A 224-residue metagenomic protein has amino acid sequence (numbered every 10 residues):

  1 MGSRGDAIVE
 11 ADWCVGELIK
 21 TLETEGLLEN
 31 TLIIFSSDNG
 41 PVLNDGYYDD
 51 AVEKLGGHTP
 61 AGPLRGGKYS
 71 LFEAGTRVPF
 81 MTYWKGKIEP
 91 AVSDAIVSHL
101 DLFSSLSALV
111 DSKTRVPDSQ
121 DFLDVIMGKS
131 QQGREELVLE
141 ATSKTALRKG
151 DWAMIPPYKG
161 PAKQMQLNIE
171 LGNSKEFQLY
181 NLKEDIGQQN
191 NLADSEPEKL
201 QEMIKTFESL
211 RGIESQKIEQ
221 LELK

Functional and structural regions predicted by a protein language model:
M1-D6, V42-L43, Y48-A51, E219: Active-site His/acidic residue clusters
S3-D6, E10-E17, G26, T59 (+6 more regions): Extracytoplasmic/secreted proteins, especially bacterial periplasmic and envelope-associated proteins
I8, V15, L32-S37, F80-M81 (+3 more regions): Beta-strand elements within well-structured catalytic alpha/beta cores of enzymes that handle phosphate/sulfate esters
E10-Y48: Metal-dependent active-site segment of extracytoplasmic phospho-/sulfohydrolases and closely related
L27-I33, R77-V78, Q132-E135, K149-W152 (+1 more regions): Loop/turn elements at helix/coil->beta-strand transitions in domains of secreted/extracellular proteins
F35-L43, L139-S143, I213-K224: Short, solvent-exposed turn/loop segments enriched in Gly/Ser/Thr/Pro and often Arg
P41-L71, Y83, K87-A95, L100-Q178 (+1 more regions): C-terminal cap/loop subdomain of S1 sulfatases and analogous C-terminal strand-loop tails that border
D185: Intrinsically disordered, low-complexity polar regions and short flexible loop motifs
